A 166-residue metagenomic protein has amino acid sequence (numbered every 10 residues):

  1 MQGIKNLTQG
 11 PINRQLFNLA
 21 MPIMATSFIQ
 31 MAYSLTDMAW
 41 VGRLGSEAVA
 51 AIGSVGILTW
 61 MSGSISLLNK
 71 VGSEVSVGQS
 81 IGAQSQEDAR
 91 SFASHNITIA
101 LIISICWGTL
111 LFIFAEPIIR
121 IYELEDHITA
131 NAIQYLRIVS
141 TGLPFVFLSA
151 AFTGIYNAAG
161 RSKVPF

Functional and structural regions predicted by a protein language model:
M1-A20, V77-P144: Short alpha-helical transmembrane segments in multi-pass integral membrane proteins
Q9, N13-A32, T36, L58-I65 (+1 more regions): Residue-level signal for short hydrophobic patches within transmembrane helices of multi-pass membrane transporters
I12, M24, T36-W40, A48 (+3 more regions): Hydrophobic alpha-helical segments typical of transmembrane helices and their membrane-interface/capping positions
N18, V41-W60, H127-N131: Interfacial/gating helices of multi-pass transporter permease domains
I23, S27, A39, G56 (+4 more regions): Transmembrane alpha-helix boundary and packing residues in multipass membrane permease domains and related
F28, A32-A50, I119-D126: Helix-terminus/linker motif at the lipid-water interface of multi-pass membrane proteins
V49-T109, V146-P165: Small-residue-rich hydrophobic transmembrane alpha-helices
